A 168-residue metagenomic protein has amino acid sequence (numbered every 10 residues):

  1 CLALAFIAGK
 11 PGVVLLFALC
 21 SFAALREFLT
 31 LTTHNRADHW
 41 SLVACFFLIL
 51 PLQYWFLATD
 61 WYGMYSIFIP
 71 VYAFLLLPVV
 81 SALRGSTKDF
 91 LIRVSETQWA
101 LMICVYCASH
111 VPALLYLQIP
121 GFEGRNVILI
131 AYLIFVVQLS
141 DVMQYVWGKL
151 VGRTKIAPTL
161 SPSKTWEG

Functional and structural regions predicted by a protein language model:
C1-T165: Membrane-embedded alpha-helical bundles of polytopic integral membrane proteins
